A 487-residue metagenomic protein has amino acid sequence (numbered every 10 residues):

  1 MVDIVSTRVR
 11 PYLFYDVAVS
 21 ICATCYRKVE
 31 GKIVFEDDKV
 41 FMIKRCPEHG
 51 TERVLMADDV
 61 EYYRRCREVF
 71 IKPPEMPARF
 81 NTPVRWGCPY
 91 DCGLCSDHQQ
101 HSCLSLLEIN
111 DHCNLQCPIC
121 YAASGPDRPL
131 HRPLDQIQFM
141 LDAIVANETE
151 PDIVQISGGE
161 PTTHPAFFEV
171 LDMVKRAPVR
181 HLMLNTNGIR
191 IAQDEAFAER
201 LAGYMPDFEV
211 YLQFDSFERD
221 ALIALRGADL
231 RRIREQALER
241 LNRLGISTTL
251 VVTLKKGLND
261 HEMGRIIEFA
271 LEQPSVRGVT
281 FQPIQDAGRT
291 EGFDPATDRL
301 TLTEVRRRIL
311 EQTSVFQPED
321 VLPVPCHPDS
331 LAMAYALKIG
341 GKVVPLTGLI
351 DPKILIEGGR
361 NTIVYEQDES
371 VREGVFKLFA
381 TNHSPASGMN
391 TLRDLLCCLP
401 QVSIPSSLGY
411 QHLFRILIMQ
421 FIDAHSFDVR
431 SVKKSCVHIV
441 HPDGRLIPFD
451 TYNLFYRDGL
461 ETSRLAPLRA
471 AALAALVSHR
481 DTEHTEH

Functional and structural regions predicted by a protein language model:
M1-V84, Y335-H487: Radical SAM enzyme core and accessory elements
T7, R27-V29, Y90-D91, E195-A196 (+2 more regions): Short alpha-helical segments and helix-capping/turn motifs at coil-helix boundaries
D38-R53, A57-Y62, R67-T186, R190-G203: Conserved alpha-helical substructure of the radical SAM core
H49, F217, K255-G257, D286 (+2 more regions): Short, solvent-exposed loop/turn segments at secondary-structure junctions
I109-D111, Y121-S124, G158, T186 (+5 more regions): Glycine-rich, histidine-containing beta strand-loop boundary motifs that form or position
A123-D127, F217-D220, D286-A287: A short, flexible beta-alpha/helix-coil linker loop
Q138-Q155, H164-P283: Radical SAM/AdoMet-radical enzyme domain recognition
L225-R231, N242-L408: Radical SAM enzyme [4Fe-4S]-AdoMet core and its adjacent flexible, acidic and glycine-rich loops/tails across
